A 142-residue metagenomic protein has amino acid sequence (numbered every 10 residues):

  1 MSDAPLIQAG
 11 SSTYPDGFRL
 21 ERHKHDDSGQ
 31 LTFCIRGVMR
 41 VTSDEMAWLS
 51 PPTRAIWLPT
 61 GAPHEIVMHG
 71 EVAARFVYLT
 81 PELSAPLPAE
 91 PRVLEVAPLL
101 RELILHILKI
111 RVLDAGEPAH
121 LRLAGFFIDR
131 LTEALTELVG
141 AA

Functional and structural regions predicted by a protein language model:
M1-E95: N-terminal regulatory/effector-sensing and dimerization cores that precede helix-turn-helix DNA-binding domains
V93-A142: An amphipathic alpha-helical interaction segment
